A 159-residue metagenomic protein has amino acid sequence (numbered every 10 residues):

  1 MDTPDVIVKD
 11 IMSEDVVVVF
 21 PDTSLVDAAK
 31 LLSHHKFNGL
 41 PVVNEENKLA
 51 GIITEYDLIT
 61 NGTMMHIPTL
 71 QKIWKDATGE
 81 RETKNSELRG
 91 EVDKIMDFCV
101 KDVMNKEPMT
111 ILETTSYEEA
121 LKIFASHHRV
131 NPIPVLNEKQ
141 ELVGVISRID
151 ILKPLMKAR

Functional and structural regions predicted by a protein language model:
M1-P4, V92: Extended, non-globular alpha-helical segments
P4-V16, M96-P108: Bateman (tandem CBS) regulatory domains
V6, T23, I53, F98 (+2 more regions): Short beta-to-alpha loop/turn elements within the nucleotide-binding domains of ABC transporters
V19-K36, V43, I59-G62, V92-D93 (+4 more regions): The conserved cystathionine-beta-synthase
G51-T54, I59, V143-I151: Short hydrophobic beta-strand motif reused across regulatory alpha/beta modules
I59-K94: Helix-adjacent hinge/juxtasegments
E80-R81, D150-R159: Juxtadomain coupling helices with adjacent low-complexity linkers
